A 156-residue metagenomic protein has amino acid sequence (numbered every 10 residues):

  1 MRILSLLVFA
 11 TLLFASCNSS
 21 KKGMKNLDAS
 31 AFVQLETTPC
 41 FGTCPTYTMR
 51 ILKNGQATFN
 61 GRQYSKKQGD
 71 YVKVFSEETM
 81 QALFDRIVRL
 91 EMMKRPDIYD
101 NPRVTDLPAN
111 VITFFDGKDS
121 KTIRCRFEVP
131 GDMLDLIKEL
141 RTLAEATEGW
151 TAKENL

Functional and structural regions predicted by a protein language model:
M1-A15: Sec-dependent bacterial lipoprotein signal peptides
S5, C17-F41, K73, R86 (+1 more regions): Short, well-ordered, aromatic-rich surface patches in folded extracellular/luminal domains
T37-S65: Post-signal-peptide N-terminal segment of Sec-exported extracytoplasmic proteins
T46-T48, Q68-D70, S120-T122: Short, mixed charged/polar active-site loops that provide acid/base catalysis or chelate metal/phosphate cofactors
I51-G55, V74-A82, F114-S120: A short, structured loop/turn motif at beta-sheet edges
T58-R95: A short-motif feature that recognizes glycine-rich, charge-decorated loops that bind or process nucleotide phosphates
